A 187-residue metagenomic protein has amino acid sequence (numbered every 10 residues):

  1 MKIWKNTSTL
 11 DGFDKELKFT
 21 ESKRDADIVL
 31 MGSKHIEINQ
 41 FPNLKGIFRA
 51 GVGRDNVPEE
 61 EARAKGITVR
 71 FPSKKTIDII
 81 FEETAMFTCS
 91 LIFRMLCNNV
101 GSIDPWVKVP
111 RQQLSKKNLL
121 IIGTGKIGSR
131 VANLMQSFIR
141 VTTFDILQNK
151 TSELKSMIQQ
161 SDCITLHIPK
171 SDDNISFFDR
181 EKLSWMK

Functional and structural regions predicted by a protein language model:
M1-M31, I139-V141: N-terminal glycine-/charge-rich "phosphate-binding" loop or analogous flexible N-terminal tail
N6, M31-G32, A50, L166-K170: Short, well-ordered coil/turn residues at beta-beta hairpins and beta-strand->alpha-helix junctions within
K23, F41-L44, I158: Structural signal for repeat-unit boundaries in curved repeat scaffolds
I28-V100: Phosphate/diphosphate ligand-binding glycine-rich loop within oxidoreductases
K34-N39, L147-K187: Rossmann-like adenosine-cofactor binding region
L44, S115-L119, R180: Phosphate-coordination loops involved in phosphoryl transfer and adenosine-cofactor binding
N99-V131: Glycine-rich NAD(P)-binding loop of Rossmann-like domains
L134-M135, M186: Aromatic pocket-lining residues of Rossmann-like dinucleotide-binding sites
